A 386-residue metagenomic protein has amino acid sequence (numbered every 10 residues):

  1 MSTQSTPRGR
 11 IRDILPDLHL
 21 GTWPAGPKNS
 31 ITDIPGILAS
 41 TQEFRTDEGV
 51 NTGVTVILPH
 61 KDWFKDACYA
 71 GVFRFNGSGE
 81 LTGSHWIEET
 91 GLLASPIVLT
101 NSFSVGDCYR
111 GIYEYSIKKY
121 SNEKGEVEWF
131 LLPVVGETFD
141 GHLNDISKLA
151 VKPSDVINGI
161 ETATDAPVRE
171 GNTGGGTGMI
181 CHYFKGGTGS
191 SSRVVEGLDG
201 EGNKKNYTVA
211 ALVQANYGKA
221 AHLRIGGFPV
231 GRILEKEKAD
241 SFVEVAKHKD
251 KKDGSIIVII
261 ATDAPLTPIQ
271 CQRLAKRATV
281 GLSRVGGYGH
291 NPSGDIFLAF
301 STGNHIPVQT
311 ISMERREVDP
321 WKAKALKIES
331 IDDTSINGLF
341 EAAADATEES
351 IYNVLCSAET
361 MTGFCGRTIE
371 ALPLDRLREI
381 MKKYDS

Functional and structural regions predicted by a protein language model:
M1-S386: Alpha/propeptide regions of enzymes that mature by internal proteolysis
